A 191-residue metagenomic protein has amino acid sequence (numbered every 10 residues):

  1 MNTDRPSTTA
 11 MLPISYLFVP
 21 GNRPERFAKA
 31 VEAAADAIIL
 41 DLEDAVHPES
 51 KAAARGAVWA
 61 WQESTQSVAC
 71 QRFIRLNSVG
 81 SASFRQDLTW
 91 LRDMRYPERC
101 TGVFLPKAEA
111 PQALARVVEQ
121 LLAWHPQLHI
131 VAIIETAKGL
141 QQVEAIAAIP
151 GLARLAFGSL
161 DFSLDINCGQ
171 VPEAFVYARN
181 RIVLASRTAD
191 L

Functional and structural regions predicted by a protein language model:
N2-T8: Short, basic, low-complexity termini and linkers enriched in Ser/Thr/Gly/Pro that act as targeting/leader peptides
T8-L191: Conserved alpha/beta-domain cores
